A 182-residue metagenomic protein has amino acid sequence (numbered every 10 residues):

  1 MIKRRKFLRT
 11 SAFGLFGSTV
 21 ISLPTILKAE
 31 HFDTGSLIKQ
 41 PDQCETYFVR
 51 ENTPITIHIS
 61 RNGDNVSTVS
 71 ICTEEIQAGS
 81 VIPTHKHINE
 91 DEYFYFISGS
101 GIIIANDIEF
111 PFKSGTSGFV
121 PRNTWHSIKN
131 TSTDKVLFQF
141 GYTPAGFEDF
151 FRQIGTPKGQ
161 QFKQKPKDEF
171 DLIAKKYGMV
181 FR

Functional and structural regions predicted by a protein language model:
R4-R5, G14-T68, T156-R182: A short, N-terminal "cap"/entry segment at the start of jelly-roll beta-barrel domains of the cupin/DSBH fold
C72-K86: Conserved short histidine dyad/triad with adjacent acidic residue
V81-P83, I102, G118, R122-I128: Histidine-centered metal-chelating micro-motifs
D91, F96-G101: Glycine- and acidic-residue-biased ligand/ion/polar-headgroup-sensing regions
I108-R122: Short acidic-glycine-tyrosine-enriched beta hairpin
R122-E148: Ligand-binding loop in jelly-roll beta-barrel domains
L137, F151, G155-P157: A hydrophobic, small-residue-rich beta->alpha segment in the mid-to-C-terminal subdomain of diverse proteins
